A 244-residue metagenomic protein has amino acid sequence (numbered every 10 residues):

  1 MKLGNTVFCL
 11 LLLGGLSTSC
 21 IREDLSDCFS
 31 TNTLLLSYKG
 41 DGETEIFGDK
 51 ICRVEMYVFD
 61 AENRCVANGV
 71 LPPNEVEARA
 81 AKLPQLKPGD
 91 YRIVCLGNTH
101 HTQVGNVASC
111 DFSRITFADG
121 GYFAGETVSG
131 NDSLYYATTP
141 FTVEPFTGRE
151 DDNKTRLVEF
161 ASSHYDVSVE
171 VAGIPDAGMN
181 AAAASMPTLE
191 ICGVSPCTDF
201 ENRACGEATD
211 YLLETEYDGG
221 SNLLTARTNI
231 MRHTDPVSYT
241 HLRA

Functional and structural regions predicted by a protein language model:
M1-V7: Bacterial N-terminal signal peptides that target proteins for export
L3, G14-T44: Bacterial Sec-dependent N-terminal signal peptides
V7-L13: Gram-negative bacterial Sec-dependent N-terminal signal peptides
L35-K39, Y57, L96, E170-A172 (+1 more regions): Residue-level recognition of well-ordered beta-strand positions that form the cores of beta-sheet-rich folds across
S37-K50, E170-A181: Structural motif
T44, Y57, R64-S163: Short, low-hydrophobicity acidic/polar segments
V54-V107, M179-R243: Tryptophan-paired
V128-L224: Acidic, serine/threonine- and glycine-rich low-complexity intrinsically disordered segments that serve as flexible
